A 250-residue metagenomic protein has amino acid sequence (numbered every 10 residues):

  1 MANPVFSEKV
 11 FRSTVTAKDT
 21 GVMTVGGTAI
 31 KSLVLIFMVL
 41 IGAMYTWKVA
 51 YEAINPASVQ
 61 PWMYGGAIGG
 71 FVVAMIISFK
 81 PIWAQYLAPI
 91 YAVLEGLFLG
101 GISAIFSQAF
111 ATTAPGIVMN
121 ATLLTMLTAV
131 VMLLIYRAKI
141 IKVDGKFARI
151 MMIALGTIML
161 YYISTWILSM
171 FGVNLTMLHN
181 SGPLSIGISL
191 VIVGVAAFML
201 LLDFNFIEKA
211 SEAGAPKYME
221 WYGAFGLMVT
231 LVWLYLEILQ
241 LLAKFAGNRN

Functional and structural regions predicted by a protein language model:
M1-N250: A hydrophobic alpha-helical transmembrane-helix feature that marks the membrane cores and membrane-interface segments
